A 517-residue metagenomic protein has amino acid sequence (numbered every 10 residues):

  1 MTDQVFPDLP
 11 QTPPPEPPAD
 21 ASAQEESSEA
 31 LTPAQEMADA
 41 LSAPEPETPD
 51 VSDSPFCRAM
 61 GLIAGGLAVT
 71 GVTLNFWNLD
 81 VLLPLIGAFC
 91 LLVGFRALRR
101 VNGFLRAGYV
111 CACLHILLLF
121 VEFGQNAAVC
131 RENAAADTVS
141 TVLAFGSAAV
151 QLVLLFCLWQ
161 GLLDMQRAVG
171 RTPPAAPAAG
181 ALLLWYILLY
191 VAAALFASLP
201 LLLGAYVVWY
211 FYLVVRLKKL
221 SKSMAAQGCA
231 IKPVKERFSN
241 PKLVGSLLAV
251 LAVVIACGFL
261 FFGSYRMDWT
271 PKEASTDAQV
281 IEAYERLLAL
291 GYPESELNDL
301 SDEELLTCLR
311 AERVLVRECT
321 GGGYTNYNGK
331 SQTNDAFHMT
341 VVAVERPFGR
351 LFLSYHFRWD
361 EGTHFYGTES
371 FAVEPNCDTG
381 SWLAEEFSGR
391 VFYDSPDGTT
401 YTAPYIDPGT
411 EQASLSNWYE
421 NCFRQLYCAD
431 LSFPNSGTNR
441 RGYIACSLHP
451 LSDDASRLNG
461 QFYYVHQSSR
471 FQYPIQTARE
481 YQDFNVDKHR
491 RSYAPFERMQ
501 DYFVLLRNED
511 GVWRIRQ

Functional and structural regions predicted by a protein language model:
T2-P10, D20, E25-G94: N-terminal topogenic module of multi-pass integral membrane proteins
S52-G61, R100-A112, P174-G180: Membrane-interfacial loop-to-transmembrane alpha-helix junctions, especially the N-terminal start
P84-V110, E122-A127, L152-V169: Internal transmembrane alpha-helix with an interfacial aromatic "cap," most often the third helix
E122-A135, A144-A148, D360-H449: Structured domain cores in non-transmembrane regions
F123-A192: Membrane-proximal helix-loop-helix units in multi-pass membrane proteins
L155-A175, V207-K235, D268: Cytosolic juxtamembrane helix at the C-terminal end of the final transmembrane segment
K232-M267: Internal/C-terminal transmembrane anchor helices
A289-R390: Short N-terminal edge-element motif at the start of the domain
